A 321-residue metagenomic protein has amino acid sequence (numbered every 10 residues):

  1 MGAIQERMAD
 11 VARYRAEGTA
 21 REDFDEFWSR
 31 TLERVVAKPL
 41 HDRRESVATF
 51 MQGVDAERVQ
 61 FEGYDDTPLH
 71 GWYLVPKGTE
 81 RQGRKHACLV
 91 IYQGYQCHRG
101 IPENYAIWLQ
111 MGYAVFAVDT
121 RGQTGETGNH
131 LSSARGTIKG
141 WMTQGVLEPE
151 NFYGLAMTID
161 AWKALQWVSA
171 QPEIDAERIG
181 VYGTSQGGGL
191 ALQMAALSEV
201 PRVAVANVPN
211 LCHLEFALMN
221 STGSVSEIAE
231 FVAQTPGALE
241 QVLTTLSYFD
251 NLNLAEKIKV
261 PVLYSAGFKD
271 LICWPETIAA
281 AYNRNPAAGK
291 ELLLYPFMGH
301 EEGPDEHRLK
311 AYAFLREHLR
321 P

Functional and structural regions predicted by a protein language model:
M1-V54, P321: N-terminal targeting or regulatory segments adjacent to alpha/beta-hydrolase or S9 domains
R34-R84: N-terminal cap/lid segment of alpha/beta-hydrolase-fold proteins
G71-V75, G83-Y95, V115: Short beta-strand element of the alpha/beta-hydrolase
G100, Y105-I159: Cap/lid segment of the alpha/beta-hydrolase catalytic domain
W141-T184: Gly/Ser-rich "nucleophile elbow"/oxyanion-hole loop immediately N-terminal to the catalytic nucleophile in hydrolases
G188, L192-G237, L294: Hydrolase active-site cap/lid region
I258, Y264-A266: Short beta-strand/loop motif that positions the catalytic acidic residue of the alpha/beta-hydrolase fold
A279-P321: C-terminal catalytic histidine-bearing segment of alpha/beta-hydrolase fold enzymes
